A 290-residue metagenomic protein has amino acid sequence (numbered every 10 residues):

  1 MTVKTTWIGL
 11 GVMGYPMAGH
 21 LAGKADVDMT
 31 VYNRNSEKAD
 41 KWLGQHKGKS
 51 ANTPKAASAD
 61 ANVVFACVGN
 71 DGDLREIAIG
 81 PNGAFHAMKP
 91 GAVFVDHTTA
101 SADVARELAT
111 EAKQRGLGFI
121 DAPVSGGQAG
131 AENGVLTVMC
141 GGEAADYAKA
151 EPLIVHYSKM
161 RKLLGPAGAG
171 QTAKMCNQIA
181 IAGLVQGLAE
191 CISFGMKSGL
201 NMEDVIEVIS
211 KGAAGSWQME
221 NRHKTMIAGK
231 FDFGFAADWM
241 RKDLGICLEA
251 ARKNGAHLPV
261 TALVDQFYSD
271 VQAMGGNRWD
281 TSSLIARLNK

Functional and structural regions predicted by a protein language model:
M1-A66, A92, H97-T98, Q128: NAD(P)+-binding Rossmann beta1-loop-alpha1 motif at the extreme N-terminus of oxidoreductases
T5, V68, T99-I179: Rossmann-fold dinucleotide-binding core
M29, S50, G118-I120, R161 (+2 more regions): Hydrophobic beta-strand scaffold residues
P54-L117: Rossmann-fold NAD(P) dinucleotide-binding segment
G134-G141, K162, P166-S198, I209-N221 (+1 more regions): Active-site-proximal catalytic alpha-helix in oxidoreductases
A167, Q171, G215-T281, L288-K290: Interdomain hinge/lid region at the active-site interface of Rossmann-like NAD(P)-dependent oxidoreductases
